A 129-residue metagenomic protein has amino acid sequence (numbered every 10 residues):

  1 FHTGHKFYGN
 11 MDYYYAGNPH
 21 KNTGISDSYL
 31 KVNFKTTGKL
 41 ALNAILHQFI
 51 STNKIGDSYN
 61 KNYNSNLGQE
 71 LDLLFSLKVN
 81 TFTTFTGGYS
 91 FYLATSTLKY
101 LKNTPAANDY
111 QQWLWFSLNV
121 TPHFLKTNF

Functional and structural regions predicted by a protein language model:
F1-N33, D57-Y59, Y100-K102: Extracellular/periplasmic loop regions
G24-S28, S65-L71, Y110-L114: Residues that define the transmembrane beta-barrel architecture of outer-membrane proteins
L30-F34, L73-L77, Y89, F116-V120: Residues on the lipid-exposed face of transmembrane beta-strands in outer-membrane beta-barrel proteins
G38-A44, L77-G87, F124-F129: Repeated loop/turn-to-beta-strand initiation elements of outer-membrane beta-barrel proteins
N43-H47, E70, T86-S90, S117-N119: Transmembrane beta-strands of outer-membrane beta-barrel proteins
L46-T52, F91-T95, V120-F124: Transmembrane beta-strands of outer-membrane beta-barrel pores
Y59-Y63, K102-D109: Flexible, surface-exposed loop regions and adjacent strand-edge segments of Gram-negative outer-membrane beta-barrel
D109-F129: Outer-membrane beta-barrel "beta-signal"
